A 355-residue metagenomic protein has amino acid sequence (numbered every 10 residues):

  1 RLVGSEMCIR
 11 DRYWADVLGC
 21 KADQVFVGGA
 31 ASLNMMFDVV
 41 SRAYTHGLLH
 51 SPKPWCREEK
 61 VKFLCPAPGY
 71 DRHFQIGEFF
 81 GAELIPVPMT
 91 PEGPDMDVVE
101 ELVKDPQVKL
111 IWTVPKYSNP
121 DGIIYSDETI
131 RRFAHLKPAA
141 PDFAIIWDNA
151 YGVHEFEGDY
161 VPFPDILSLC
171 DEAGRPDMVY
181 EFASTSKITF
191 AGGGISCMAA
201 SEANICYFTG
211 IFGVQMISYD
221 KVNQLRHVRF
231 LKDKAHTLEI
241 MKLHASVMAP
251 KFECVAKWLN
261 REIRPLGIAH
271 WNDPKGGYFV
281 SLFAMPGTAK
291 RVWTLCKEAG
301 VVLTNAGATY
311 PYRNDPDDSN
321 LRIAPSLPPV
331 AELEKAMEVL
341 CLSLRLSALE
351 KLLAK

Functional and structural regions predicted by a protein language model:
L2-I9: Short, small-residue-biased leader/transition segments that mark boundaries at the very start of proteins
W14-R42: Short loop-beta-helix segment that forms the pyridoxal 5′-phosphate
D16, K21, H50-S51, R175 (+2 more regions): PLP-dependent enzyme catalytic core of the Aspartate aminotransferase-like
G28, S168-A249, R261-E262, L349: Conserved core segment of the aminotransferase class I/II
Y44-D71: Conserved PLP-anchoring active-site segment centered on the Schiff-base-forming lysine
P94-P106, S118, I123-A191: Active-site pre-lysine segment of PLP-dependent enzymes
N204-I205, T209-G210, F279-R322, V330-K335: Conserved C-terminal alpha-helix-loop-beta "cap" of PLP-dependent enzymes that closes/shapes the active-site mouth
K242-A256, I268-F283, K297: Conserved glycine-rich beta-strand-loop-beta hairpin in the small C-terminal domain of fold type I
